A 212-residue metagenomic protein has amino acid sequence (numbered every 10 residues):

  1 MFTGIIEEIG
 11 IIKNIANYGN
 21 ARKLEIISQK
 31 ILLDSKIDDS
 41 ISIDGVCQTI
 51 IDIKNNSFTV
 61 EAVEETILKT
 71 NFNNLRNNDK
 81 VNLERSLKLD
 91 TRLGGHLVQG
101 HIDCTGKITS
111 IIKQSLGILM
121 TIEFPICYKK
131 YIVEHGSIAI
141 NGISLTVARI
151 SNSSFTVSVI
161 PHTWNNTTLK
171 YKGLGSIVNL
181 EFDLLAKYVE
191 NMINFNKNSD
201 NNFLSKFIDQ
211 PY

Functional and structural regions predicted by a protein language model:
M1-Y212: Conserved loop->alpha-helix
